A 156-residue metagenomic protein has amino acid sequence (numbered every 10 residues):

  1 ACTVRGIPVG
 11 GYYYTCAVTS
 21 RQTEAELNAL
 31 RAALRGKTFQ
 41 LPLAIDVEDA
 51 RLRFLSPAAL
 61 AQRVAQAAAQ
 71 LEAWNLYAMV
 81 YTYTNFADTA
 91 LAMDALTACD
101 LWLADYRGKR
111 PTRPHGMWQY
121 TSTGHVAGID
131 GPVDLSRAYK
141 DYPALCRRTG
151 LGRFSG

Functional and structural regions predicted by a protein language model:
A1-Y77: Substrate-binding cleft of extracellular glycoside hydrolase catalytic domains
Y14-V18, E48-A50, Y83-N85, Y106-G108 (+1 more regions): Active-site beta-loop-alpha junctions enriched in small/polar residues
T19-Q22, Y83-T84, T89, P132 (+2 more regions): General structural signal for secondary-structure boundaries
T19-T23, L52-P57, A87-M93, P111-R113 (+1 more regions): Extracytoplasmic/secreted cell-surface and envelope-processing proteins
T23-A25, M79-Y83, L96-A98: A short linear-motif detector with a strong N-terminal bias
L41-A44, D88-L101: Accessory recognition modules or surfaces
L71-T89: Aromatic-lined carbohydrate-recognition surfaces of secreted/lumenal glycan-active proteins
D94-G156: Functionally critical loop-and-helix segments that line ligand-binding/catalytic clefts of soluble enzyme domains
